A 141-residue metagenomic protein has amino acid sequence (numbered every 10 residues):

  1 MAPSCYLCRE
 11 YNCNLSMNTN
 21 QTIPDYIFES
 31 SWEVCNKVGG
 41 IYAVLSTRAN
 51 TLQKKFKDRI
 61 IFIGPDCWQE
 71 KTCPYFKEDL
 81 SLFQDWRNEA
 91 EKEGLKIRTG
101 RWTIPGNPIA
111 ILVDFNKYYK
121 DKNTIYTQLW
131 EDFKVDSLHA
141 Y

Functional and structural regions predicted by a protein language model:
C5-Y6, N14-Y141: Catalytic cores of nucleotide-sugar-dependent glycosyltransferases that transfer UDP/GDP/TDP-activated
